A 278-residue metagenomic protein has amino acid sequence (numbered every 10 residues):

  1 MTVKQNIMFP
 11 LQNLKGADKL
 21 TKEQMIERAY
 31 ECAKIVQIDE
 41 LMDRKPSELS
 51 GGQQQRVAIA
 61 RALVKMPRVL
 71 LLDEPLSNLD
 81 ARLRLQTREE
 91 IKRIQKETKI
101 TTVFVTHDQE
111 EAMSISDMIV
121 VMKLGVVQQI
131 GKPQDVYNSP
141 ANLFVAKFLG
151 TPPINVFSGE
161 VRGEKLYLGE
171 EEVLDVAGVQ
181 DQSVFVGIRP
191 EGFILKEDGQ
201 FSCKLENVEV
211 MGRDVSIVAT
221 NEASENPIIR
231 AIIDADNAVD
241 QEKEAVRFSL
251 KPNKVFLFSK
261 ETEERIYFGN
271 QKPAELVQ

Functional and structural regions predicted by a protein language model:
M1-F144: ABC ATPase nucleotide-binding domains
L14, Q55-R56, Q129, D135 (+6 more regions): Short, electropositive, low-hydrophobicity segments enriched in small/polar residues
D39, A81-L83, A146-K147, P152-I154 (+4 more regions): Flexible, active-site-adjacent loop/turn segments at secondary-structure boundaries
S50-G51, L124, I130, L149 (+3 more regions): Short glycine-rich loop/turn motifs that provide flexible caps or phosphate-binding loops at active sites
Q86, S139, K147-F148, K196 (+1 more regions): Residues that scaffold the ATP/ADP-binding catalytic core of kinase and kinase-like folds
N138-R162, G187: C-terminal boundary and immediately downstream tail of ABC-type ATPase nucleotide-binding domains
K165-Q278: Non-catalytic connector elements of ABC transporters
